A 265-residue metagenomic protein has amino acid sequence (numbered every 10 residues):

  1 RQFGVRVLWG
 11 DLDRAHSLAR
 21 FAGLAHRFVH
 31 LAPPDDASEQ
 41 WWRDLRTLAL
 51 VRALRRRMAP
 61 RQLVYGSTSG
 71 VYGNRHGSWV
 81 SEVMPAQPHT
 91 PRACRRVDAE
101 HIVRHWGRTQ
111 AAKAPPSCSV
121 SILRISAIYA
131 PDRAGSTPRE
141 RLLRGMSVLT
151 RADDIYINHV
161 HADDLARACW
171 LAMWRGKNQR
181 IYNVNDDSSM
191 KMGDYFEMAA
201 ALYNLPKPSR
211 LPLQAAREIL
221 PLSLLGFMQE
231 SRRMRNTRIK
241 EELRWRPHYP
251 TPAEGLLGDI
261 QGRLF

Functional and structural regions predicted by a protein language model:
Q2-H26: Conserved Rossmann-fold cofactor-binding substructure of NAD(P)-dependent oxidoreductases
L18-V64: NAD(P)-cofactor binding segment of oxidoreductase domains
L48-P91, K113-P115: Conserved Rossmann-fold NAD(P)-dependent oxidoreductase catalytic core, especially the SDR/UDP-sugar
R104-H105, Q110, P116-I157: NAD(P)-dependent short-chain dehydrogenase/reductase
R139-S147, D154-S189: Alpha-helical substrate-binding/gating segment
A168-L171, R175-L224: Mid/C-terminal beta-alpha module of Rossmann-like enzyme folds, strongest in SDR-family dehydrogenases/epimerases
E197, E218-R246: Conserved C-terminal active-site "lid" loop/helix of NAD(P)H-dependent oxidoreductases that clamps the redox cofactor
P250-F265: Amphipathic terminal alpha-helices
